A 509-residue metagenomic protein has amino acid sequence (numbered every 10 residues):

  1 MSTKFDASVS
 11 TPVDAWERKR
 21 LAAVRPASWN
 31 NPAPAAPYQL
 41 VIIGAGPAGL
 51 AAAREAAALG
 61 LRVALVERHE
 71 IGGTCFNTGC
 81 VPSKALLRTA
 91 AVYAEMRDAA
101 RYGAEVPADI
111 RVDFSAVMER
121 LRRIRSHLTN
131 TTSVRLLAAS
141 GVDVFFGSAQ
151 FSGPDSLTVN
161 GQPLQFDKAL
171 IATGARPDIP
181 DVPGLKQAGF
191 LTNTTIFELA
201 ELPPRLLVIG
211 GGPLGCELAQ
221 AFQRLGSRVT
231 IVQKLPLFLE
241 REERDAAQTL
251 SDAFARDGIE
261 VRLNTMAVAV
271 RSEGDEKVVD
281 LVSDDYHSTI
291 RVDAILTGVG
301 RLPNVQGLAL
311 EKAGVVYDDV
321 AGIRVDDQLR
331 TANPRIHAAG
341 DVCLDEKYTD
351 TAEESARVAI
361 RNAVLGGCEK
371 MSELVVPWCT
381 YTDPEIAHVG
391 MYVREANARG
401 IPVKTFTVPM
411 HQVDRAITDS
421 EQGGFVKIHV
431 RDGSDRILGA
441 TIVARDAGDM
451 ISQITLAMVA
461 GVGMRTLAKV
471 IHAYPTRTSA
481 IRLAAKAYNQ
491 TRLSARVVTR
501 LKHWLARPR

Functional and structural regions predicted by a protein language model:
S2-Y38, E55-L61, V66-L202, L235-L239 (+6 more regions): Glycine-rich flavin
S8-P12, I43-A48, A52-H69, T74 (+4 more regions): Flexible, glycine-rich terminal cap/loop adjacent to redox cofactors in electron-transfer oxidoreductases
R20-S28, C80, T173-R228, V232 (+4 more regions): Glycine-rich dinucleotide-binding loop and its adjacent helix/turn
N31-A48, L202-G212: Beta1/beta-strand and adjacent pyrophosphate-binding region of the FAD-binding site in flavoprotein oxidoreductases
P107, D143-F146, Q150-L157, L164 (+5 more regions): A Rossmann-like FAD-binding core segment of flavoenzymes
K186-P203, T289-L365, A468: FAD-site-proximal beta/loop scaffold in flavoenzymes
G215-K234, A253-R256, R330-H337, C343 (+3 more regions): Active-site substrate-recognition segment that forms the wall of the catalytic cavity or substrate channel
